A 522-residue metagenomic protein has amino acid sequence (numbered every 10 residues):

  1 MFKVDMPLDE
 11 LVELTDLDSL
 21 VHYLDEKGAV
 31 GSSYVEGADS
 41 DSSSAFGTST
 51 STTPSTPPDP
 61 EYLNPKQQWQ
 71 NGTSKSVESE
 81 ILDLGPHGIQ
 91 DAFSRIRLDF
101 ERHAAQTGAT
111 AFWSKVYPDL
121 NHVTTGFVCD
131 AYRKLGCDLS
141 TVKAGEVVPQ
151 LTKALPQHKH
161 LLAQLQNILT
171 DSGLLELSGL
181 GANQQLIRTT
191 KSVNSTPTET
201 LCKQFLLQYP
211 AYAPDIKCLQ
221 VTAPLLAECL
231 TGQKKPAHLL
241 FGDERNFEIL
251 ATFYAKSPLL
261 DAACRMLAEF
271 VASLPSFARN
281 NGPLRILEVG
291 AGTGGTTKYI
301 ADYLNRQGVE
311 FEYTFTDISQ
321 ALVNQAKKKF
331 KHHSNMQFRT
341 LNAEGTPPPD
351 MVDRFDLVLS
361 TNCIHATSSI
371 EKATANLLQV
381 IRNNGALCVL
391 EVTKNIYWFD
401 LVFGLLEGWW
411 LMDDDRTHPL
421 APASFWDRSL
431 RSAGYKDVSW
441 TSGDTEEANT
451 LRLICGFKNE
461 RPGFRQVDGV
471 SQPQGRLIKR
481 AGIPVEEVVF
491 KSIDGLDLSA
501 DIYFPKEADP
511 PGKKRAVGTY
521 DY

Functional and structural regions predicted by a protein language model:
M1-D41, S192-V193: Phosphopantetheine-dependent thiolation modules in NRPS/PKS and related acyl-activating systems
P65, W69-G72, S76-P283: Conserved Class I S-adenosyl-L-methionine-dependent methyltransferase catalytic core
G345-V358, K513-K514: A short acidic, Gly/Pro-enriched loop at the edge of an enzyme's catalytic core that lines a small-molecule cofactor
E371-A386: A short glycine-rich, Lys/Arg-flanked "PGG" loop and its adjoining helix->strand segment in the class I
C388-G443: C-terminal alpha-helical "lid/dimerization" subdomain adjacent to the S-adenosyl-L-methionine
G434-R465: Core SAM-dependent methyltransferase catalytic element
V467-G512: N-terminal cap/lid segment of alpha/beta-hydrolase-fold proteins
G512-Y522: Short beta-strand element of the alpha/beta-hydrolase
